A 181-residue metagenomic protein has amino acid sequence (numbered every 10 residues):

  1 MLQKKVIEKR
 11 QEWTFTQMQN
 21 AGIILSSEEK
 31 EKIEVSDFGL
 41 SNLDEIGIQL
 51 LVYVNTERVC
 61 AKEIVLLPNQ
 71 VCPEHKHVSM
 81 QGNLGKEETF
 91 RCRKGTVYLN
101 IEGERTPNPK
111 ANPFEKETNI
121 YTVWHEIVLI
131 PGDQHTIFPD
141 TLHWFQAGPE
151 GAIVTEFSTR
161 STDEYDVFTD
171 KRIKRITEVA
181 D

Functional and structural regions predicted by a protein language model:
M1-C60, K116-N119: A short, N-terminal "cap"/entry segment at the start of jelly-roll beta-barrel domains of the cupin/DSBH fold
E45, E63-G85, G103-T106, V128-P131 (+1 more regions): Conserved short histidine dyad/triad with adjacent acidic residue
Q49-A61, H75-E88, T122: A short beta-loop-beta micro-motif enriched in histidine and acidic residues
V59, L67-P68, G85-P107, N112-F114: Glycine- and acidic-residue-biased ligand/ion/polar-headgroup-sensing regions
G95, G132, V154: Short hydrophobic/aromatic patches on the structural cores and recognition surfaces of FHA
T106-T122, L142-D181: Double-stranded beta-helix
W124-G148: Conserved metal-binding segment of the jelly-roll/cupin
